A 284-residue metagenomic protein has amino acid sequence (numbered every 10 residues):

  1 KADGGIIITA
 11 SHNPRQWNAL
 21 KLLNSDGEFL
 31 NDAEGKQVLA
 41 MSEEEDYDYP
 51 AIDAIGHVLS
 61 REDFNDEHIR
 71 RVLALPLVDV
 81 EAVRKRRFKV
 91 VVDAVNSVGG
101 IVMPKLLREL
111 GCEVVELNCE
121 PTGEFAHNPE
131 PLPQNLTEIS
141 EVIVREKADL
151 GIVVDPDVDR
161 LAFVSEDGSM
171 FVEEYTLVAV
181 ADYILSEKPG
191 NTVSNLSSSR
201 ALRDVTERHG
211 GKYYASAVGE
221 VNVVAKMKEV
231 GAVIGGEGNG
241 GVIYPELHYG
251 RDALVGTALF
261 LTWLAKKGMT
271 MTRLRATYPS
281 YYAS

Functional and structural regions predicted by a protein language model:
K1-S25: Ferredoxin-reductase
P14-W17, S97-I101, V158-L161, L202: Short glycine/serine/threonine-rich phosphate/pyrophosphate-binding segments that cradle anionic phosphate groups
N18-E146: Gly/Ser/Thr-enriched, mixed-charge loops and adjacent short helices that form phosphate/oxyanion-binding elements
L22-S25, A162-E166, I243-P245: Short beta-strand-to-turn element immediately C-terminal to the catalytic PLP-Schiff-base lysine in fold type I
F29-N31, E116-N118, S169-P189, A253-L264: Gly/Ser/Thr-rich active-site loops/lids in small-molecule metabolic enzymes that frequently grip phosphoryl groups
E130-A215: Acidic, glycine-rich loop-and-beta core segments that form the ion-binding/anion-interacting portion of active sites
L150, K188-S284: Phosphate-binding and adjacent anionic-ligand microenvironments
